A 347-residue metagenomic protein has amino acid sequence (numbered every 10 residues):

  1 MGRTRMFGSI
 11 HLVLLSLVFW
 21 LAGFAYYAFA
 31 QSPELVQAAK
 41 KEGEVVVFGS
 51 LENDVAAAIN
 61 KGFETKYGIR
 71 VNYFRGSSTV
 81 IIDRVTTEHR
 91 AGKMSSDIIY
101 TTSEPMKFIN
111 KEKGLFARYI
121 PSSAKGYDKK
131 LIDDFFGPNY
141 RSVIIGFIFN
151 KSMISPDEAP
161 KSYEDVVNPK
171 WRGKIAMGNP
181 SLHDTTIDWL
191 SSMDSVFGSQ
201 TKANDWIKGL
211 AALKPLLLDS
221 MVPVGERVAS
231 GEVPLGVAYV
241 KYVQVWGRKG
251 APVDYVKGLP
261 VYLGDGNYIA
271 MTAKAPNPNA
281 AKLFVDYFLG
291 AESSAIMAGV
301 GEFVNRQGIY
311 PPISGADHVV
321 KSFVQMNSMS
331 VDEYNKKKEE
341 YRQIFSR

Functional and structural regions predicted by a protein language model:
H11-Y26: Bacterial N-terminal signal peptides
F29-V46, E64-T65, N168-K170: Immediate post-signal peptide segment of exported/extracytoplasmic ligand-binding proteins
V46-N60, N72-H89, M94-E232: Extracytoplasmic ligand-binding site segments that recognize negatively charged/polar headgroups
E104-I109, A229, P234-D254: A ligand-binding cleft/hinge motif common to bilobed small-molecule-binding domains
K129, S142-I145, W206-A211, L217-L218 (+1 more regions): Periplasmic-binding protein-like
G146-M153, L190-D194, D265-A280, I296-G299: A bilobed periplasmic-binding-protein/Venus flytrap-type ligand-binding module shared by bacterial periplasmic
K170-S181, F288-Y310: Periplasmic-binding protein-like
P311-R347: Extracellular/periplasmic bilobal clamshell ligand-binding domains
